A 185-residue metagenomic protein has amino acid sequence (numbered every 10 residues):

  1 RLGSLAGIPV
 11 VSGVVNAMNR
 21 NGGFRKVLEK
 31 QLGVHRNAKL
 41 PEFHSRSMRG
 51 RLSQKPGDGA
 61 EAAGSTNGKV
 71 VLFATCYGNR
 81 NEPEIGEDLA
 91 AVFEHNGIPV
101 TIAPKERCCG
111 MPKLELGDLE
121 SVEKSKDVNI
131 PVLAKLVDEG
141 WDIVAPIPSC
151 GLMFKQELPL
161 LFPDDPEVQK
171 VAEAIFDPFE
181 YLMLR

Functional and structural regions predicted by a protein language model:
R1-R185: Iron-sulfur cluster-binding electron-transfer modules in prokaryotic oxidoreductases
